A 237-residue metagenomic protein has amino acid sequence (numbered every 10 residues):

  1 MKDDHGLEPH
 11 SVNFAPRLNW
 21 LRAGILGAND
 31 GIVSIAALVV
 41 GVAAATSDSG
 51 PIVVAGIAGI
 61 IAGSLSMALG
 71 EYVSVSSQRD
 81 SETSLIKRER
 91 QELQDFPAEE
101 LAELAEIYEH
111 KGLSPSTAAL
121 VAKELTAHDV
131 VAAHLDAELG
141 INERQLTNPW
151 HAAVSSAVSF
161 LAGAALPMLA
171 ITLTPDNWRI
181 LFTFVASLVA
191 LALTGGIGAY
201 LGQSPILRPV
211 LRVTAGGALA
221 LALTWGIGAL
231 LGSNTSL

Functional and structural regions predicted by a protein language model:
M1-A23, V75-A157: Cytosol/matrix-facing amphipathic helices and coiled-coil assembly/linker segments of eukaryotic membrane proteins
M1-S74: Internal alpha-helical transmembrane segments
P16-G27, S49-I57, T117, P149-V154 (+2 more regions): The feature identifies polytopic integral membrane transport proteins across all domains of life
G27, G31-L38, A133-N177: Structural signal for alpha-helical transmembrane segments and their flanking helix-loop junctions in multi-pass
D30, L69, A118-A122, F160 (+2 more regions): Residue-level signature of catalytic and energy-coupling elements of molecular machines, predominantly ATP/GTP-dependent
V54, A58, A62, S66 (+14 more regions): Alpha-helical transmembrane segments in multi-pass membrane proteins
Y72-S76, N142, G195-P205: C-terminal ends of transmembrane helices
W225-L237: Juxtamembrane boundary at the C-terminal end of a transmembrane helix
